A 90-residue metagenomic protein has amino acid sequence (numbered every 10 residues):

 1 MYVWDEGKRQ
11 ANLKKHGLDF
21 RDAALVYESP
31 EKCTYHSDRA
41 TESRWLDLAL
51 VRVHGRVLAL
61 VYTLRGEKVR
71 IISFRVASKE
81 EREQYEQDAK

Functional and structural regions predicted by a protein language model:
M1-K90: Ribonuclease/tRNase effector modules and their secretory precursors
